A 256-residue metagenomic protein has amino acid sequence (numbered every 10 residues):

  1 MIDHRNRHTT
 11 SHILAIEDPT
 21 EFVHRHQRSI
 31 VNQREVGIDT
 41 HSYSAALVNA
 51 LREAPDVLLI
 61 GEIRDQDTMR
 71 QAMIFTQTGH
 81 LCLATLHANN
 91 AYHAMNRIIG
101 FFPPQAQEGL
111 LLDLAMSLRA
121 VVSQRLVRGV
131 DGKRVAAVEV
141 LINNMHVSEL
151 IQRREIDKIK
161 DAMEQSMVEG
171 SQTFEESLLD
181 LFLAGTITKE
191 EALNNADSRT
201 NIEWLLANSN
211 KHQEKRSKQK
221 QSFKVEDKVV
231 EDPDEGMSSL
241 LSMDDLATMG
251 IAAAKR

Functional and structural regions predicted by a protein language model:
M1-R256: Short, flexible helix-loop junctions that flank or precede catalytic/ligand sites
